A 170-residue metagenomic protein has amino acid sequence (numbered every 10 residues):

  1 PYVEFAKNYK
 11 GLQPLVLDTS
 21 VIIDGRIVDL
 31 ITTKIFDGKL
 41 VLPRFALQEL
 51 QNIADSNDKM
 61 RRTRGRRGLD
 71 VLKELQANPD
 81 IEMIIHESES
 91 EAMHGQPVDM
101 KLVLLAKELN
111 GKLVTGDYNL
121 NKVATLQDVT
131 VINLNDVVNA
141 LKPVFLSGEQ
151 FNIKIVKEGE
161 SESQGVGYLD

Functional and structural regions predicted by a protein language model:
P1-G38: Canonical alpha-helical transmembrane segment with a positive-inside/aromatic-interface signature
V16, V41, L113-V114: Structural motif
T19, L50-I53, M100, Y118: Generic detector of well-ordered alpha-helical packing
I22, V28, L47, L120-N121: A generic structural signal for short hydrophobic patches within well-formed alpha-helices
I27-D29, N52-D55, T125-Q127: Short acidic, glycine/serine/threonine-rich loops at helix termini
T33-R67: PIN/NYN-family metal-dependent endoribonuclease catalytic core
T63-V166: Nuclease catalytic cores that cleave nucleic-acid phosphodiester bonds, predominantly acidic two-metal-ion
Y168-D170: OB-fold (S1/OB) nucleic-acid-binding surfaces
